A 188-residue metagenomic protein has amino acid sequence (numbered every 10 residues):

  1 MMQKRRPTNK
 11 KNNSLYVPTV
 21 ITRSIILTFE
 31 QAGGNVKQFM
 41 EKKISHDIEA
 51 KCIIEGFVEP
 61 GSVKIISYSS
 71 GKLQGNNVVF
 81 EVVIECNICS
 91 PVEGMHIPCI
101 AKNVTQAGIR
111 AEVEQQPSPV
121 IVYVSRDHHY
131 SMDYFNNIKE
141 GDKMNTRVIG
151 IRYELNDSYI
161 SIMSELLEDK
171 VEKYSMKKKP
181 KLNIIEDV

Functional and structural regions predicted by a protein language model:
M1-V188: Single-stranded RNA-binding regions, centering on S1/OB-family and related RNA-binding modules
